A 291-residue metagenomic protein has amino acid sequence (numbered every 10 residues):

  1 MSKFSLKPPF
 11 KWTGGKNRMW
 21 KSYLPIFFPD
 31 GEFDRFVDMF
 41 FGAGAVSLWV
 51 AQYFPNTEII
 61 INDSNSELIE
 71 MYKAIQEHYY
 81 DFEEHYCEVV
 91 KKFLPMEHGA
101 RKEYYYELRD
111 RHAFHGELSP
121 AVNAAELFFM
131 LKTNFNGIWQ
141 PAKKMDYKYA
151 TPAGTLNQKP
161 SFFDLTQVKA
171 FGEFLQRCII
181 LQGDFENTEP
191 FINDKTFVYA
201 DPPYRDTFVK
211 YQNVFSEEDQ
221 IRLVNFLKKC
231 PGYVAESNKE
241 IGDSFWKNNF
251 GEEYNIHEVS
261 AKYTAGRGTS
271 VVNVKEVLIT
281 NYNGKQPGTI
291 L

Functional and structural regions predicted by a protein language model:
M1-F40, A45-V46, Y53, T269: S-adenosyl-L-methionine
S2-P9, T13-S22, I26, H78-Y199 (+1 more regions): SAM-dependent nucleic-acid methyltransferase catalytic core
P25, E32-D110: SAM cofactor-binding core of SAM-dependent methyltransferases, primarily the Rossmann-like beta-alpha-beta module
F33-F36, N56-E58, L175-I179, P231-V234: Short active-site oxyanion
F41, S66, N187, Y204 (+1 more regions): Short, glycine/acidic-enriched loop or turn micro-motifs at the edges of active sites
N62, G183, S237: The conserved SAM/SAH-binding core of class I Rossmann-like methyltransferase domains, concentrating on the hydrophobic
F208-V214: Glycine/threonine-rich flexible loop motifs
S216-L291: Long, positively charged, glycine-interspersed low-complexity recognition regions
